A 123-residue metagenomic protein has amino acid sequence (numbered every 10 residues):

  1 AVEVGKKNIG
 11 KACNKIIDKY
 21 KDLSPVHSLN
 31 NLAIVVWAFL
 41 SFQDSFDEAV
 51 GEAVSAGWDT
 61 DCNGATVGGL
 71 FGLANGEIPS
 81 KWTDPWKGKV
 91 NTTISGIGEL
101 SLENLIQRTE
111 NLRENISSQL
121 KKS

Functional and structural regions predicted by a protein language model:
A1-G57: Accessory "access/gating" subregions that flank catalytic or transport cores
V35-R113: Catalytic phosphate/nucleotide-handling subdomain of diverse soluble enzymes
S117-S123: Bulky hydrophobic segments
